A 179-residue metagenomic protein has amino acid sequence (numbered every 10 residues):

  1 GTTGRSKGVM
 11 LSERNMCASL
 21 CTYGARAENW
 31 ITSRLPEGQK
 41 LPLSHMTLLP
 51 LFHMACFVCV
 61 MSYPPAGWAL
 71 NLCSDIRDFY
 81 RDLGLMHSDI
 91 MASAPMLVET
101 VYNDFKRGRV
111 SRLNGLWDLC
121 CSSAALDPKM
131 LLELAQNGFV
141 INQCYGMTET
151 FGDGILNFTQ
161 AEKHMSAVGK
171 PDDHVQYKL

Functional and structural regions predicted by a protein language model:
G1-C21, F158: Conserved AMP-binding A3 loop
E13-R14, L49, V175: Structural detector for helix-capping/boundary residues
A18-T22, R26, T150: Hydrophobic transmembrane alpha-helices of multi-pass small-molecule transporters
G24-A25, L35-T47: Glycine-rich, flexible loop segments associated with nucleotide phosphate handling
I31-L41, C59-L179: Conserved adenylate-forming
P42-H53, M96: Conserved AMP-binding
